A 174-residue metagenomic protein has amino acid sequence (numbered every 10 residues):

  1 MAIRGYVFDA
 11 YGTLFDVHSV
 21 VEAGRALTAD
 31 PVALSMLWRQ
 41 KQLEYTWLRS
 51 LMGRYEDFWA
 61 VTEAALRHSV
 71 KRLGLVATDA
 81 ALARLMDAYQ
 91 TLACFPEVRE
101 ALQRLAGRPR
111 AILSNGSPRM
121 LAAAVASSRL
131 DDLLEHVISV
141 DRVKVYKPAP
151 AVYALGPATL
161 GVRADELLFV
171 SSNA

Functional and structural regions predicted by a protein language model:
M1-L43, R72: Active-site neighborhood of HAD-like aspartate-dependent phosphohydrolases
V21, S35, R39, W59-R67 (+1 more regions): An amphipathic alpha-helix signature
T28-V32, R72-A77, R129-L133, G161-V162: Short helix-capping segments at alpha-helix termini
V32, T46-A83: A metal-dependent, Asp-based hydrolase signature
D79-A93, V98-A126, H136-V140: Substrate-recognition element of Asp-dependent hydrolases with the DxDx(T/V) motif
A111, S117-L168: Substrate-recognition "cap/lid" segment bordering the active-site pocket of phosphatases
S172-A174: Conserved beta-strand-loop-alpha-helix junction that forms the acyl-donor binding cleft
